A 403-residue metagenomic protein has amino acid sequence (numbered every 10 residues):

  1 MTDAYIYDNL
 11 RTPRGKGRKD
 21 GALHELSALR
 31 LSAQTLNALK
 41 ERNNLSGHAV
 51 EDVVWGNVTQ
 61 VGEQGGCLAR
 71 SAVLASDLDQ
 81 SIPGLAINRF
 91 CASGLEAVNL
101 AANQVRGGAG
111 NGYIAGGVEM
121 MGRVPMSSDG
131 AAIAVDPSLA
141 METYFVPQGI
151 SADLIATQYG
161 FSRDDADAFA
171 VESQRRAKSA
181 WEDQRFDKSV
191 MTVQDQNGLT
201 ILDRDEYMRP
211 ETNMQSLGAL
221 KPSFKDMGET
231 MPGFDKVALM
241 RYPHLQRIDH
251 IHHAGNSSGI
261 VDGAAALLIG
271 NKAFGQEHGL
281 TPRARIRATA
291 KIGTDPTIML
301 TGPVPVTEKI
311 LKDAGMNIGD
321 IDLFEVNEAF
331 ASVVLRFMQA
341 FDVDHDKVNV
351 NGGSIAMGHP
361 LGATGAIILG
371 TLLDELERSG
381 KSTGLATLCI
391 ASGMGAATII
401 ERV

Functional and structural regions predicted by a protein language model:
L10-P13, H24-Q34, R42, A168-K272 (+3 more regions): N-terminal extracellular/periplasmic Venus flytrap/periplasmic-binding protein-like
T12, K16-K19, A102-Y159, D226-E229: Glycine-rich loop/linker segments at domain edges
A22-A134, V190-R204, T297, I318-A340: Conserved beta-ketoacyl condensing-enzyme motif
L26-S27, N57-N111, T143-I150, G218-G259 (+3 more regions): Conserved catalytic cysteine-centered active-site region of acyl-thioester-dependent Claisen-condensing enzymes
A28-N44, L68-A72, A97, G149-I155 (+4 more regions): Short, well-ordered amphipathic alpha-helical segments that serve as non-catalytic structural scaffolds within diverse
I87-V118, A156-F186, A266-A273, P360-K381 (+1 more regions): Active-site-proximal alpha-helical scaffold in enzymes
K272-D320, M338: Glycine- and Gly-Pro-enriched alpha-helical subdomains that act as flexible, kink-prone "lid/hinge" or packing modules
